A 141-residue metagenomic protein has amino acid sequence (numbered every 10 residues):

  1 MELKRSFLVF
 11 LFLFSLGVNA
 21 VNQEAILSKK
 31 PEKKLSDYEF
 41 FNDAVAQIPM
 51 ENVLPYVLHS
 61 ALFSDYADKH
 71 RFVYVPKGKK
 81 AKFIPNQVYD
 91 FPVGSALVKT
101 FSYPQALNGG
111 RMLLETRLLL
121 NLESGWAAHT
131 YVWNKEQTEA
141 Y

Functional and structural regions predicted by a protein language model:
M1-L8: Bacterial N-terminal signal peptides that target proteins for export
E2, E24, E32, E39 (+4 more regions): Glutamate identity and glutamate-enriched acidic tracts
L8-F10, K34, H59, Q137: A general marker of short, structured functional hotspots
L11-N19: Hydrophobic h-region of N-terminal signal peptides that target proteins for export in Gram-negative bacteria
V21-H70: N-terminal pre-domain segments of enzymes
L62, K69-K77, I84-Y141: Extended surface/linker regions that mediate inter-domain or inter-protein docking in multi-component redox
